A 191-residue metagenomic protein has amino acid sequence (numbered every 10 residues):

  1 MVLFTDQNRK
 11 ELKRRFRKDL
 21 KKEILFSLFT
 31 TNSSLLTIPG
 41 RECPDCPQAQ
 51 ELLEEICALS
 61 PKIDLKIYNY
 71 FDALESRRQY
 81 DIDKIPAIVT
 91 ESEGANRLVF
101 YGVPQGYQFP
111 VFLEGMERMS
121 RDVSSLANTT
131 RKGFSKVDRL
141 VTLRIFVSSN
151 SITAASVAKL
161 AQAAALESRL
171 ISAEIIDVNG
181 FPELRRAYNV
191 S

Functional and structural regions predicted by a protein language model:
M1-L25, F29, Q108-D138: N-terminal leader/targeting and pre-domain segments
F4, R41, D45, P104: Catalytic cores of large soluble enzymes that bind and process phosphate-bearing ligands
R14-L59, F134-R169, A173: Local sequence-structure signature of Cys/Sec-based thiol-disulfide redox active-site neighborhoods
C46-A49, Y70, D81-I82, Q105: Generic structural signal for well-ordered secondary structure
P47-E54, E75, P86, P110 (+1 more regions): N-terminal, well-ordered alpha-helical segments
P61-G94, L170-S191: Thioredoxin-like thiol-disulfide oxidoreductase module
F71, V103, S148-S151, V178-N179: Short, surface-exposed acidic/glycine-rich loop or hinge patches that mediate macromolecular interfaces
A87-V123: Non-catalytic, surface beta->alpha helical segment in thiol-disulfide oxidoreductase systems
